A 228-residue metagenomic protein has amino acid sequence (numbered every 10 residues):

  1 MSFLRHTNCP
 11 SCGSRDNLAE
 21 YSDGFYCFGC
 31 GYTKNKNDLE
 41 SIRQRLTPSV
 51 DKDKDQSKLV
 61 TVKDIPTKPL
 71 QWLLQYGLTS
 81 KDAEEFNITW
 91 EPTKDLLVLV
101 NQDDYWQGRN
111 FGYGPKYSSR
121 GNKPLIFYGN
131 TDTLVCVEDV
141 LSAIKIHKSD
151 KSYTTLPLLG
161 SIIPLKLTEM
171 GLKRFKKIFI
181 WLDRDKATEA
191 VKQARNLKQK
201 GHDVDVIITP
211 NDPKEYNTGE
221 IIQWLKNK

Functional and structural regions predicted by a protein language model:
M1-N87, P92-L96, D104-Y117, D185-K192 (+1 more regions): Non-catalytic accessory segments of DNA primases and related replication-initiation nucleases
C27, L73, E138, I146 (+1 more regions): Terminal peptide-recognition signature
E91-K176: Phosphate-handling DNA/RNA-contact segment within nucleic-acid enzymes
V135-C136, K176-E189: Acidic beta-strand-to-loop metal/phosphate-binding motif
H147-S149, V191-A194: Short amphipathic alpha-helical segments
K151-T154, R195-I208: Structural alpha-beta junctions
P157-G160, D203-E215: A generic structural motif
M170-F175, K214-K228: Short, surface-exposed amphipathic charged segments that create phosphate/polyanion-binding patches used for binding
